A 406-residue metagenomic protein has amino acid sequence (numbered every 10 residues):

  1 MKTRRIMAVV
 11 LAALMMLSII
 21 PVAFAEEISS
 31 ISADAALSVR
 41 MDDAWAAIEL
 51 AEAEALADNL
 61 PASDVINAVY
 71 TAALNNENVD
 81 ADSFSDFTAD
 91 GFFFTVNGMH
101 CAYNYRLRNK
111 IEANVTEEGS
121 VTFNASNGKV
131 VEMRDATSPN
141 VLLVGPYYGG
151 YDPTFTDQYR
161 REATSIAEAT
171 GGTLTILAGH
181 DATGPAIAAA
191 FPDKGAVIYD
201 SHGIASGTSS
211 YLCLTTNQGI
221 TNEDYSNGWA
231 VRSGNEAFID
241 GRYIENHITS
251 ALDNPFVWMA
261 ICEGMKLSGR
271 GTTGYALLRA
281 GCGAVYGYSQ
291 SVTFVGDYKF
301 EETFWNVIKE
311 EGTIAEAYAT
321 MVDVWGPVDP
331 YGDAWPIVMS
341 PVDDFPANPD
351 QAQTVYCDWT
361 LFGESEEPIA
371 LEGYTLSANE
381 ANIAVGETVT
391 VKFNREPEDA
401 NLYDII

Functional and structural regions predicted by a protein language model:
L11, M15-I19: Hydrophobic core
I19-S30: Sec-dependent signal peptide cleavage junction
L37-L56, D64, Y70-A73, G119-S210 (+2 more regions): A domain-level signal for caspase-like cysteine endopeptidase catalytic cores and their zymogen-processing architecture
N75-L142, K266: Structured catalytic cores of large enzymes
A205-G287: Cysteine protease catalytic core and zymogen-processing segment of caspase-like enzymes
F256-P368: Active-site-proximal C-terminal subdomain of hydrolase catalytic domains
E366-E398: Short S/T/G/P-enriched beta-strand
P397-I405: Extracellular acidic loop/turn motifs
